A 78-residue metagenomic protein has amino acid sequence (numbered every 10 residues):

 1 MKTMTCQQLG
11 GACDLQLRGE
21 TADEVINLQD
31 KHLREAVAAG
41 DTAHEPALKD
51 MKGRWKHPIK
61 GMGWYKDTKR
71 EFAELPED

Functional and structural regions predicted by a protein language model:
M1-D78: Metal-centered catalytic cores of metalloenzymes
